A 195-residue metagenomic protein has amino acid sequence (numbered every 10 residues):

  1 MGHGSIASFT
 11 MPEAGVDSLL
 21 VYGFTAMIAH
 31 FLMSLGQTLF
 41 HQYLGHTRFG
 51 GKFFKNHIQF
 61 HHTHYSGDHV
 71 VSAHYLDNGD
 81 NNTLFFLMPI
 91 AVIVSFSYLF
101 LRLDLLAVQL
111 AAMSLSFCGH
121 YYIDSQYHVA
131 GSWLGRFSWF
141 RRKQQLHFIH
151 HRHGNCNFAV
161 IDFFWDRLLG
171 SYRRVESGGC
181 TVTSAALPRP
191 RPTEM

Functional and structural regions predicted by a protein language model:
M1-L20: Short, strongly hydrophobic alpha-helical membrane anchors
S18-A26, D104-Q109: Residue-level signature of transmembrane alpha-helical entry/exit and packing/kink sites in multi-pass membrane
M33-P188: Membrane-embedded catalytic scaffold of the fatty acid hydroxylase/desaturase
L187-M195: A membrane-cytosol interface segment of integral membrane proteins
